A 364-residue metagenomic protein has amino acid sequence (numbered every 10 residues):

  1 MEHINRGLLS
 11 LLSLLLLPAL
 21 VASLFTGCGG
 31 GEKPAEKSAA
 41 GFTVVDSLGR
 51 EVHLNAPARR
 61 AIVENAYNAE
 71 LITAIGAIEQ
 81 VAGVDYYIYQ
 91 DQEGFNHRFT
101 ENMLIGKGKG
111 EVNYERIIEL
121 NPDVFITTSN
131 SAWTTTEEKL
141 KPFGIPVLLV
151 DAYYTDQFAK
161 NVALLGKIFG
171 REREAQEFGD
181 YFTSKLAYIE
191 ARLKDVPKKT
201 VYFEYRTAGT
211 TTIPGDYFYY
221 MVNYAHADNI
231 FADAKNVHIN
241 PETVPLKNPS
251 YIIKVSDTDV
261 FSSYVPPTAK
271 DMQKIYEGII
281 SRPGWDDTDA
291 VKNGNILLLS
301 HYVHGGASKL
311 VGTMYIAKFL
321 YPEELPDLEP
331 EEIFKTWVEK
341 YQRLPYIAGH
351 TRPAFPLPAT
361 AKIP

Functional and structural regions predicted by a protein language model:
E2-L15: Bacterial N-terminal signal peptides that target proteins for export
S23-G27: C-terminal motif of bacterial Sec signal peptides marking the signal peptidase cleavage site
G29-E32: Bacterial signal peptide processing site
S47-G49, M103-E115, A234-P241: Short helix-initiation/N-cap motifs at beta->coil->alpha
E51, T135-T210, F231-A232, N236-I239 (+1 more regions): Extracytoplasmic substrate-binding proteins
V63-I118, V124-S129: A short, structured surface patch at a secondary-structure boundary
N113-P122, N240-N248: Short helices/loops that flank or line small-molecule/ion binding pockets
G215-N236: Alpha-helical, coiled-coil/dimerization segments enriched in small aliphatic residues
